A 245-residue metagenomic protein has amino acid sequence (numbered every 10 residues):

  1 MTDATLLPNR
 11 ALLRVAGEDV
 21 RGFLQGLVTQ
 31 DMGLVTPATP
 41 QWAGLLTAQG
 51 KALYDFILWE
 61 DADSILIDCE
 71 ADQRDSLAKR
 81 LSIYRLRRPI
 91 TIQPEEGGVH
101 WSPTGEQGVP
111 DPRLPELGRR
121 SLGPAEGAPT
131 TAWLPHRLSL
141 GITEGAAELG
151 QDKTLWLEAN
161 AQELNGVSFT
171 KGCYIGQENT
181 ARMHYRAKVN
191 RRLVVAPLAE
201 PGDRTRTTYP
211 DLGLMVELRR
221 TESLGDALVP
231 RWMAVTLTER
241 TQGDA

Functional and structural regions predicted by a protein language model:
M1-A245: Basic, glycine/lysine-rich polyanion-binding surfaces/domains
